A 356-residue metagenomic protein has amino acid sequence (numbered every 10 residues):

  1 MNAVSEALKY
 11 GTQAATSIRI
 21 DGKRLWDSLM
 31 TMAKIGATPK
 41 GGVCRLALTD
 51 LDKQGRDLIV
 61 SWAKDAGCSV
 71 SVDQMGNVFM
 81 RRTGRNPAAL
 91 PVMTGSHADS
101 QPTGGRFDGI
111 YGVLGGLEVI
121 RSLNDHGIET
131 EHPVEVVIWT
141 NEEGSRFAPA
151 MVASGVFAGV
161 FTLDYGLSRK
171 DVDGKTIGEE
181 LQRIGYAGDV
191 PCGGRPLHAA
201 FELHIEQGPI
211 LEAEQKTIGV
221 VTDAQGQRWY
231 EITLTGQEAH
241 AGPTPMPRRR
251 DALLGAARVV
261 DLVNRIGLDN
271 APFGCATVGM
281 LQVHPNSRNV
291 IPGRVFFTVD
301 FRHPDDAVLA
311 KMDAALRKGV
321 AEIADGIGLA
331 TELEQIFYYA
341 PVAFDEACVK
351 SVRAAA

Functional and structural regions predicted by a protein language model:
V4, E231, G242, L253-A356: Metal-dependent amide/peptide-bond hydrolase catalytic core, centered on the "pita-bread" metallohydrolase fold
V4-T49: N-terminal capping segment at the start of a domain
R19, W26, K34-T38, G174-T222 (+3 more regions): Active-site-adjacent substrate-binding region of metalloamidase/peptidase-like peptide-processing proteins
M32, T94, T103-E143, R228-L234 (+2 more regions): Alpha-helical metal-binding/catalytic segments enriched in His/Glu/Asp
T38-T83: A non-catalytic alpha/beta surface segment that caps or lines the substrate-entry region of metallo-dependent hydrolase
A66, V78-Y111, G116: Catalytic-core environment of secreted peptidases
V78, A98-Q101, V134-S145, Q207 (+3 more regions): Acidic, glycine-rich active-site loops and adjacent beta-strand->loop/helix elements that engage anionic groups
T140-P247, A252: Histidine/acidic-residue-rich, glycine-tolerant segments that coordinate divalent metal ions
